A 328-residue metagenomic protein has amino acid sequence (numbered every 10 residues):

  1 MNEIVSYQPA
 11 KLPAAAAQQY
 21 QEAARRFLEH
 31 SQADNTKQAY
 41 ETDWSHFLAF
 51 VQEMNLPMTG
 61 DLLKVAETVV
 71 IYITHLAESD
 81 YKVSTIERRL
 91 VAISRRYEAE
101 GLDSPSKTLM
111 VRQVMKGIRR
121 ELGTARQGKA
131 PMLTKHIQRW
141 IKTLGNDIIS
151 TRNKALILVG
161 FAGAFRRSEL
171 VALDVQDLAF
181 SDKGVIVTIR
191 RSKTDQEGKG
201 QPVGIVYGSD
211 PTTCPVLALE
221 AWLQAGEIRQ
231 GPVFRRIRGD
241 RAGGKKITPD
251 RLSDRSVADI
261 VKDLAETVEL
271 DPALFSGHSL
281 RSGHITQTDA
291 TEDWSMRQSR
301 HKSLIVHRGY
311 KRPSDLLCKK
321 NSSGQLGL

Functional and structural regions predicted by a protein language model:
M1-L328: Extended, non-catalytic subsegments within catalytic or DNA/protein-binding/adaptor domains
